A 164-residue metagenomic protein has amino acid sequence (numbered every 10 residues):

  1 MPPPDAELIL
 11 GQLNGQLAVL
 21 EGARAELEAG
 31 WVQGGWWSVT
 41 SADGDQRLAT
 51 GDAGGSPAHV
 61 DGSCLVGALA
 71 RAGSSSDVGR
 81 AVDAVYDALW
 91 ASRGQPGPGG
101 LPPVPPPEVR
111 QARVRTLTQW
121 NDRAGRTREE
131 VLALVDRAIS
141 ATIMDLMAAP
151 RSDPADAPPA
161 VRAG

Functional and structural regions predicted by a protein language model:
M1-G164: Domain-length accessory/inserted modules outside core catalytic folds
